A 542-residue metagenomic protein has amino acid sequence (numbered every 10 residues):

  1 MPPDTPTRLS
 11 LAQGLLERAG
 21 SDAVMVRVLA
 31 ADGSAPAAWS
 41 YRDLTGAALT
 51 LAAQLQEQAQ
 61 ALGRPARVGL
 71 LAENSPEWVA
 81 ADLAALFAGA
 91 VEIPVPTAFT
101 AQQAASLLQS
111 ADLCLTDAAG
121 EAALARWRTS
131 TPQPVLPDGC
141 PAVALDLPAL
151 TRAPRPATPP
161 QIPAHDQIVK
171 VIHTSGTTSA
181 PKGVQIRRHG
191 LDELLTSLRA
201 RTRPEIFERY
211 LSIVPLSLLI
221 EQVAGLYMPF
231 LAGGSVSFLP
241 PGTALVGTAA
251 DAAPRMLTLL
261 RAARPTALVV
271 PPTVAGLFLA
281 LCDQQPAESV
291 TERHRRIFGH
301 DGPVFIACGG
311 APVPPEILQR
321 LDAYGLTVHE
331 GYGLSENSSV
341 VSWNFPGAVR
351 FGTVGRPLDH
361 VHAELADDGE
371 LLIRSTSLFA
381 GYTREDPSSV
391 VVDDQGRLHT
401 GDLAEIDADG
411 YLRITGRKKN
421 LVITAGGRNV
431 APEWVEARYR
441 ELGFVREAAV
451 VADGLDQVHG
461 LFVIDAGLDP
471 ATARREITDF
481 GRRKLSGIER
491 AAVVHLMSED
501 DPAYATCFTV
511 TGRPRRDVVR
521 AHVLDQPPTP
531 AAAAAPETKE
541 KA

Functional and structural regions predicted by a protein language model:
Q13-S40, H495, E499: AMP-dependent adenylate-forming
D22-V24, P141, A149-H173, A180 (+1 more regions): Conserved pre-ATP/AMP-binding loop-to-beta segment of ANL
M25-A59, A66-S75, V79, L83 (+3 more regions): Conserved AMP-binding/adenylate-forming core of the ANL superfamily
Q54, L83, F87-A153, T158-Q161 (+3 more regions): Structural core segment of the AMP-binding/adenylate-forming
D192-R209, L216-E292: Conserved AMP-binding/adenylation subdomain of ANL enzymes
L231-A232, T258, T266-V269, L279-V349 (+1 more regions): Gly/Ser/Thr-rich phosphate-binding loop
P357, E364-L365, E370-T424, E441: Conserved ATP-binding/catalytic segment of the ANL
E447-A449, R482-A542: Conserved C-terminal "lid"/linker of ANL adenylate-forming enzymes
